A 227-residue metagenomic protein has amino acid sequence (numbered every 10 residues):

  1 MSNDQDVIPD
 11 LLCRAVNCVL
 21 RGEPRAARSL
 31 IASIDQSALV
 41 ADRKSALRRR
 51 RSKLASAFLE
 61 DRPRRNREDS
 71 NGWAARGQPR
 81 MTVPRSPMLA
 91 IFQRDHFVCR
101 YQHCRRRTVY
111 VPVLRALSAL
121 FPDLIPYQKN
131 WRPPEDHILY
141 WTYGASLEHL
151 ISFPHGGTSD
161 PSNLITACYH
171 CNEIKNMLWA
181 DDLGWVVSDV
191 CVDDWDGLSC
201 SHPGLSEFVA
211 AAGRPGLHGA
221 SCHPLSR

Functional and structural regions predicted by a protein language model:
M1-A90, H96, H103-L114, A119 (+1 more regions): A boundary/linker detector
W73, P79-T82, C104-L164, D181 (+2 more regions): Histidine-centered nuclease catalytic patch
A90-Q93, H137-L139: Short, conserved, surface-exposed binding loops centered on an aromatic residue
C99-Q102, C168-C171: Short cysteine-rich clusters marking metal-coordination/redox-active sites
R106, C171-K175: A generic secondary-structure signal for well-formed alpha-helical elements
A180-G213: Structured partner-binding subdomains within large eukaryotic complex subunits
S206-R227: Short flanking/linker segments adjacent to small metal-binding domains or redox-active Cys/His motifs
